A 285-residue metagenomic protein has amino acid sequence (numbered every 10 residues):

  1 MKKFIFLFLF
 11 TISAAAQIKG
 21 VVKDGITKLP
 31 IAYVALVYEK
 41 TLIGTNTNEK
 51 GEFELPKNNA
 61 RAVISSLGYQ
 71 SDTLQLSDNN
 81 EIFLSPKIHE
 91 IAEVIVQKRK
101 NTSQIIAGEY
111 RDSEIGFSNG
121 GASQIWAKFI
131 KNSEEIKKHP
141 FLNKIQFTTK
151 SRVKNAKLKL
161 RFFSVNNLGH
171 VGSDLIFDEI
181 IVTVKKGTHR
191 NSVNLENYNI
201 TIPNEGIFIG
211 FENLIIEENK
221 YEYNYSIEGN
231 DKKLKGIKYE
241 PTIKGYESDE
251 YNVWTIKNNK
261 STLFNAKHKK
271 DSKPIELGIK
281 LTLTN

Functional and structural regions predicted by a protein language model:
M1-V21, N285: Bacterial Sec-dependent N-terminal signal peptides
I18, I26-K40: Short, ordered, surface-exposed loop/turn motifs in non-cytosolic proteins
Y33-Y38, A62-I64, V96, L160: Hydrophobic beta-strand segments
T41-E52: Short, acidic Ser/Thr/Gly-rich low-complexity loop/linker segments typical of extracellular and cell-surface proteins
V63-Q75: A short, solvent-exposed loop/turn motif at the edges and junctions of modular extracellular/periplasmic domains
L76-K98: Extracellular beta-sheet/turn segments enriched in Thr/Pro/Gly and aliphatic residues
E90-V165, E212-N213, E217-N285: Beta-sheet-rich sandwich/jelly-roll-like modules and their strand-loop junctions
K157-N230: Aromatic- and Gly/Pro-enriched, solvent-exposed loop/edge beta-strand patches characteristic of beta-rich domains
